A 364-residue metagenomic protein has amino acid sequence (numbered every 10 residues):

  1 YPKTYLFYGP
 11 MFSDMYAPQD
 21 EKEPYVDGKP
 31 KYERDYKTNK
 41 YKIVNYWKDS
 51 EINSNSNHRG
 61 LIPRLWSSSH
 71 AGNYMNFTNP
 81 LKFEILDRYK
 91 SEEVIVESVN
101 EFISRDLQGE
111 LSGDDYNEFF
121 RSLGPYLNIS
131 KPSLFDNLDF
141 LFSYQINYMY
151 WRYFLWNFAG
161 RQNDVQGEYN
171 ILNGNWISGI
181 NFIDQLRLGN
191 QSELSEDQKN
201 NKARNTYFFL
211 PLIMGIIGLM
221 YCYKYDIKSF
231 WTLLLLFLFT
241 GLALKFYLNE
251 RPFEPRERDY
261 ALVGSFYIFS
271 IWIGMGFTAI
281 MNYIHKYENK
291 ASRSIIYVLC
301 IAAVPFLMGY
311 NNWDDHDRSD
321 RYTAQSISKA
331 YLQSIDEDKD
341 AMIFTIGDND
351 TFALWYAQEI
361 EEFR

Functional and structural regions predicted by a protein language model:
Y1-M214: Lumenal/periplasmic acceptor-binding loop at the mouth of the active site in multi-pass, GT-C-fold membrane enzymes
R204, D226-S229, F246-V263, D317-R318: Membrane-interface catalytic loops of GT-C/OST-like multi-pass glycosylation enzymes that act
F208-D226: Hydrophobic, aromatic-rich transmembrane alpha-helices and their immediate juxtamembrane boundary segments
Y225-F237, R293-Y297: Membrane-interfacial loop-to-transmembrane alpha-helix junctions, especially the N-terminal start
D226-I227, S270-S294: Membrane-interface junctions at the ends of membrane-embedded or membrane-associated helices
E254-T278: Hydrophobic/aromatic-rich transmembrane helices and adjacent perimembrane loops
R293-S319: Transmembrane alpha-helical segments
D317-E362: Extracytoplasmic
